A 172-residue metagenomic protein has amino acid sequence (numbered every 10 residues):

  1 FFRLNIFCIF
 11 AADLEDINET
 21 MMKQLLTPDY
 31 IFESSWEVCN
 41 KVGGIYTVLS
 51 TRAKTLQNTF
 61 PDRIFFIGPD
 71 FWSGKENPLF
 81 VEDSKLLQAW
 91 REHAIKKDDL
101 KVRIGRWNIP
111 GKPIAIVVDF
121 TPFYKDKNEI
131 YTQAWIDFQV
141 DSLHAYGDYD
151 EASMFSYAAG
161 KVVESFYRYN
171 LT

Functional and structural regions predicted by a protein language model:
N5-F7: Polybasic, lysine-rich low-complexity intrinsically disordered segments
I9-A11, N18-T172: Catalytic cores of nucleotide-sugar-dependent glycosyltransferases that transfer UDP/GDP/TDP-activated
